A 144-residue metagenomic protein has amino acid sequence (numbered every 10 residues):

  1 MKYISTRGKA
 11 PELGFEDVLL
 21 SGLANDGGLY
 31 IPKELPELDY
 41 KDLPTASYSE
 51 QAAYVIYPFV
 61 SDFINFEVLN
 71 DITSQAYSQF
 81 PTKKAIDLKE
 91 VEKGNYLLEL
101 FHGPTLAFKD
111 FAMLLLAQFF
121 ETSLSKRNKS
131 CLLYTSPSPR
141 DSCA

Functional and structural regions predicted by a protein language model:
M1-D26: Charged, compositionally biased N-terminal leader segments and the immediate start of the first structured element
G14, S47-Q51, F111: Conserved active-site and cofactor/substrate-binding residues in soluble primary-metabolism enzymes
G28-L106: Small-residue-rich anion-binding loops in enzyme active sites
P104-A117: A glycine-rich, Thr/Ser-enriched phosphate-binding loop motif common to dinucleotide/cofactor-binding enzymes
L124: Active-site pocket-lining segments that scaffold enzyme catalytic pockets across diverse folds
R127-L133: A conserved hydrophobic secondary-structure block that centers on an alpha-helix together with its immediately flanking
Y134-D141: Conserved small/polar residues in nucleotide/adenosyl-binding loops
